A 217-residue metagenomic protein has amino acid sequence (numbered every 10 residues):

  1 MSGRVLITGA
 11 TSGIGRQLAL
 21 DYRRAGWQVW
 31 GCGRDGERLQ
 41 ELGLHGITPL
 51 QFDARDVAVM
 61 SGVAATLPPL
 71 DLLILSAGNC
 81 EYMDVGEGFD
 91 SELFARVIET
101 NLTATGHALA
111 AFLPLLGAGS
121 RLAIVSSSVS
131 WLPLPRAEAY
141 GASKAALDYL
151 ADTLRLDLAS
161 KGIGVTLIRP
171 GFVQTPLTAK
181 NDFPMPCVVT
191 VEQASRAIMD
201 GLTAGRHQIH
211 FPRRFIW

Functional and structural regions predicted by a protein language model:
T11-S12: Conserved glycine-rich cofactor-binding loop
A25-E41: Conserved glycine-rich Rossmann-like NAD(P)H-binding loop of the short-chain dehydrogenase/reductase
G43-A58: Rossmann-fold cofactor-recognition segment
C80-A95, R136: Conserved mid-core segment of classical short-chain dehydrogenase/reductases
L109, S143: Active-site helix of classical SDR
S127: Residue(s) in the substrate-gating loop at a strand-loop-helix junction that position the organic substrate next
L167, F183-W217: C-terminal helical subdomain
